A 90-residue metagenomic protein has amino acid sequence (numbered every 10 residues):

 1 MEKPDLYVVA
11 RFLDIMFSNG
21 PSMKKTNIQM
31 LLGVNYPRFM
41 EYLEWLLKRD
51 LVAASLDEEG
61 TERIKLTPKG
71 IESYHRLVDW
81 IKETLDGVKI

Functional and structural regions predicted by a protein language model:
M1-L13: Short alpha-helical segments that sit at the start of domains
E2-K3, G33-K48: Short amphipathic alpha-helical interaction segments
L13-G20, V78: Short, locally clustered residues in the helix-turn-helix/winged-helix DNA-binding domain
P21-L31: Short acidic, hydrophobic short linear motifs in intrinsically disordered regions
L47-D57: A short, conserved structural fragment
G60-L77: Basic, amphipathic "hinge/linker" alpha-helix immediately C-terminal to the N-terminal HTH DNA-binding motif
R76-I90: Amphipathic alpha-helical dimerization/coiled-coil segments that flank or bridge DNA-binding/regulatory modules
